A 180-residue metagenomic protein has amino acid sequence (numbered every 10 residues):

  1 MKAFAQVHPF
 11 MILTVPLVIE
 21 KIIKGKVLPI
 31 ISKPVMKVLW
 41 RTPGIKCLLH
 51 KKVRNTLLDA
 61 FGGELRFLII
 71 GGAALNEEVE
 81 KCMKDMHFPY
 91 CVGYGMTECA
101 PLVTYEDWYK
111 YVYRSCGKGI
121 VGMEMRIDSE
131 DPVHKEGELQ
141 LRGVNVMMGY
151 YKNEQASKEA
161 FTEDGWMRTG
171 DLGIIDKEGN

Functional and structural regions predicted by a protein language model:
M1-V7: ATP-dependent adenylate-forming carboxylate-activation enzymes
F10-L13, I22-V112, E124: Gly/Ser/Thr-rich phosphate-binding loop
P16: Short secondary-structure boundary segments
A73-M86, L102-D107, C116-I120, D131-K135 (+2 more regions): Active-site glycine/GP-rich loop and adjacent strand/helix microenvironment that borders small-molecule binding pockets
E124-R126, L172: Short, surface-exposed charged micro-motifs
V133-N180: Conserved ATP-binding/catalytic segment of the ANL
